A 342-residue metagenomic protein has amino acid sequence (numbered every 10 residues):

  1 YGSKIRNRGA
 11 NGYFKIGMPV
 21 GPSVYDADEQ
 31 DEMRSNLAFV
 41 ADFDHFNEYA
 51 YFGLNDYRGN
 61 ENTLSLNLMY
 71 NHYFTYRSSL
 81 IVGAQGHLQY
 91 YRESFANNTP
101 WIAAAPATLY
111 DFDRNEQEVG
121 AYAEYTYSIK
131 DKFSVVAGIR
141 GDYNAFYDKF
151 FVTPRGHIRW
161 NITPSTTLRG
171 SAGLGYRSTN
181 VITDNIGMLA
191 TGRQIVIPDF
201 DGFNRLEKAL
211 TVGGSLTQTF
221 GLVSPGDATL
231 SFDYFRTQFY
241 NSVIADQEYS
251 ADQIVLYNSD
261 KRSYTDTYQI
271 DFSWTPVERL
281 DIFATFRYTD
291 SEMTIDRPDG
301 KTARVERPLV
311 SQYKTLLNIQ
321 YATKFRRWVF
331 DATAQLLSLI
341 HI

Functional and structural regions predicted by a protein language model:
Y1-G2, K15, D42, Y49-D56 (+8 more regions): Outer-membrane beta-barrel translocator domains and adjoining extracellular loop/strand segments of Gram-negative
Y1-Q89, T219, S224-L230: Outer-membrane beta-barrel domain signature, strongest for Gram-negative TonB-dependent receptors and also present
G2-R8, E29-D31, N55-N62, A107-Q117 (+5 more regions): Replace "Gram-negative outer membrane beta-barrel proteins" with "bacterial and organellar outer membrane beta-barrel
G12-M18, S23, L66-H72, A121-Y127 (+6 more regions): Residues on the lipid-exposed face of transmembrane beta-strands in outer-membrane beta-barrel proteins
G21-S23, Q30-E32, Y73-R77, K130-K132 (+7 more regions): Outer-membrane beta-barrel channels and translocator barrels
M33-A50, N161, R169, F203-N258 (+2 more regions): Membrane-embedded beta-barrel scaffold of Gram-negative outer-membrane proteins
R77-S79, L109-T237, Q320, T333: Structural signature of Gram-negative outer-membrane beta-barrels, strongest in the C-terminal barrel of TonB-dependent
S128, T229-Q238, N258-L339: Gram-negative outer-membrane beta-barrel transporters
